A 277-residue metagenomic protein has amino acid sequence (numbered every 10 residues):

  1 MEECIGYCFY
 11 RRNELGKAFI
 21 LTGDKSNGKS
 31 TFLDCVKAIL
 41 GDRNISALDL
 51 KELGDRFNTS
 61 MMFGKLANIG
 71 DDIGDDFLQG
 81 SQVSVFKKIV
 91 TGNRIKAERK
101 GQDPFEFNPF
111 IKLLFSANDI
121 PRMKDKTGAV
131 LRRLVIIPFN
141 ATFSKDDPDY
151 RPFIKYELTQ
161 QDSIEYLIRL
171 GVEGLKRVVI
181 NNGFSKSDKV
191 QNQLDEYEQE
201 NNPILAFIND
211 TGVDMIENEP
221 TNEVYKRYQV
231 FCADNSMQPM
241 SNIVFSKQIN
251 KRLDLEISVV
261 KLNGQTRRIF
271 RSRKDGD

Functional and structural regions predicted by a protein language model:
M1-C4, K17-I20, R99-Q102, G171 (+3 more regions): Short coil/turn segments at secondary-structure boundaries
M1-L66, V135-I137, I168-G171, F184 (+3 more regions): P-loop NTPase catalytic core of nucleic-acid-dependent motor ATPases
N13-L15, M62-N68, L113, T142-F153 (+3 more regions): Short acidic (Asp/Glu) and glycine-rich catalytic loops that position anionic groups and cofactors
G23-S30, I73-D75, N118-D119, F139-T142: An acidic- and aromatic-residue-enriched active-site/binding cleft used to recognize and process polar
L40-R56, Q79-V83, K96-P104, F110-I111 (+4 more regions): Positively charged interface segments
I45, Q161-N202: Phosphate-handling catalytic cores of nucleic-acid transaction enzymes
N58-Q102: Conserved nucleotide-sensing/catalytic segment adjacent to the nucleotide-binding pocket in NTP-handling enzymes
G64-D75, Y156-R169: A polyampholytic, Gly/Pro-enriched intrinsically disordered region
